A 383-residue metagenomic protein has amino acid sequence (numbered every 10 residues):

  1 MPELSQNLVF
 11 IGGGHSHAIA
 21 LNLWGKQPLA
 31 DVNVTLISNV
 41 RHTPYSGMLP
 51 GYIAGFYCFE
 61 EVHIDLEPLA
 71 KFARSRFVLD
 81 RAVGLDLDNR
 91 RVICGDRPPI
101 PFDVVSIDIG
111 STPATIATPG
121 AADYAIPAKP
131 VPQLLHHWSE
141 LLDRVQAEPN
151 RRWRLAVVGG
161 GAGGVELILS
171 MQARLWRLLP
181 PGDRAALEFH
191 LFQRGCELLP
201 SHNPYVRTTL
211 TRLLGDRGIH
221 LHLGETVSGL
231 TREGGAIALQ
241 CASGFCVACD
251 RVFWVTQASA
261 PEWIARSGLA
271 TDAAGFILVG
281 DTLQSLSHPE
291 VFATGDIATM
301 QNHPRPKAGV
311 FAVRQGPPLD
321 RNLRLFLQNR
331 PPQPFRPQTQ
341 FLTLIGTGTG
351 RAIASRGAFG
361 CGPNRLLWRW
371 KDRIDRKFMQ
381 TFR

Functional and structural regions predicted by a protein language model:
M1-S5, R74-A156, F253: FAD-binding core/adjacent interface of flavoenzyme oxidoreductases
P2-R76, E166-S201: Beta1-alpha1 glycine-rich phosphate/pyrophosphate-binding loop at the start of Rossmann-like nucleotide-binding domains
L4, T349-R383: C-terminal auxiliary extensions adjacent to catalytic cores
G13, I109-G110, T256-Q257: Glycine-rich, N-terminal phosphate-binding loop of Rossmann-like dinucleotide-binding domains
F77-D80, G84, A173-G280: A Rossmann-like FAD-binding core segment of flavoenzymes
D123-P149, C246-R314, R321: FAD-site-proximal beta/loop scaffold in flavoenzymes
W138-A186: Rossmann-like NAD(P)H-binding beta-loop-alpha module
I297-T347: A conserved FAD-binding loop/helix module that cradles the flavin
